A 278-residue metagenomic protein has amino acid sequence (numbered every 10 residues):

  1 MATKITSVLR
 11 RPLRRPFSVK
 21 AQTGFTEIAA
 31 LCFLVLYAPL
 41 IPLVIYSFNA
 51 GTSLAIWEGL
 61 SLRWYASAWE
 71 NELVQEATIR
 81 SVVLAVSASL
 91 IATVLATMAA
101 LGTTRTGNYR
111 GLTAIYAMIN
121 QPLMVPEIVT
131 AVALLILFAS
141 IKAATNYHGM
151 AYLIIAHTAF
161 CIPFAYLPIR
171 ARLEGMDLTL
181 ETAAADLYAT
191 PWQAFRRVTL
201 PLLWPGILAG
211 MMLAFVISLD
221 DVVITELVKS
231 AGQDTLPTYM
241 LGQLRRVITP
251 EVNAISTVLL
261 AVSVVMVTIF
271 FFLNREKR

Functional and structural regions predicted by a protein language model:
A2-P12, V19, G24-E27, T103 (+5 more regions): C-terminal transmembrane helix and the adjacent membrane-cytosol boundary/short C-terminal tail of inner/organellar
T3, A38-E72, E226-A231, K277: Short membrane-interfacial helix/loop motifs at transmembrane-helix boundaries
R10-P16, S53-L54, L62, G111 (+3 more regions): Membrane-interfacial helix termini and adjacent extracytoplasmic/periplasmic loops of multi-pass transporters
P16-A21, T52, Y65-E76, L219-T268: Interhelical loop and adjacent transmembrane-helix boundary motif in polytopic membrane transport permeases
K20-A30, M98-L134, E181: Cytoplasmic-entry segments and transmembrane alpha-helices of multi-pass inner-membrane transporters
E27-L40, A159, Y166-I169, M176-L178 (+1 more regions): Transmembrane alpha-helices
Y37-T52, R80, A131-K142, M212-I217 (+3 more regions): A structural signal for multi-pass alpha-helical bundles of membrane permease subunits that mediate small-molecule
F48, E72-T103: Transmembrane alpha-helix signature in integral membrane proteins
